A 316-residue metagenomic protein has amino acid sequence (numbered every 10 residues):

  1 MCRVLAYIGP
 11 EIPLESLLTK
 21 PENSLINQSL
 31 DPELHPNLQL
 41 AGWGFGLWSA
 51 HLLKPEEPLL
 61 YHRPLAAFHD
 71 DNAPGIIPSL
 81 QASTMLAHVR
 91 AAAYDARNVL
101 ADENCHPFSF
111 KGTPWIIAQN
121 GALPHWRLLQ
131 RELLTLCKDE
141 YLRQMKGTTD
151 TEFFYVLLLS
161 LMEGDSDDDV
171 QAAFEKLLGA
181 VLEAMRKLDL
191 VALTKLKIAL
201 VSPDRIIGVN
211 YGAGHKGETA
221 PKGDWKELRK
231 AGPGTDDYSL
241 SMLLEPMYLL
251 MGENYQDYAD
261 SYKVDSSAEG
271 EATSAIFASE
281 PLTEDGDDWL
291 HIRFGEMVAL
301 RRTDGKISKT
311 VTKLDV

Functional and structural regions predicted by a protein language model:
M1-V316: N-terminal segments that mediate ammonia production and transfer in glutamine-dependent amidotransferase systems
